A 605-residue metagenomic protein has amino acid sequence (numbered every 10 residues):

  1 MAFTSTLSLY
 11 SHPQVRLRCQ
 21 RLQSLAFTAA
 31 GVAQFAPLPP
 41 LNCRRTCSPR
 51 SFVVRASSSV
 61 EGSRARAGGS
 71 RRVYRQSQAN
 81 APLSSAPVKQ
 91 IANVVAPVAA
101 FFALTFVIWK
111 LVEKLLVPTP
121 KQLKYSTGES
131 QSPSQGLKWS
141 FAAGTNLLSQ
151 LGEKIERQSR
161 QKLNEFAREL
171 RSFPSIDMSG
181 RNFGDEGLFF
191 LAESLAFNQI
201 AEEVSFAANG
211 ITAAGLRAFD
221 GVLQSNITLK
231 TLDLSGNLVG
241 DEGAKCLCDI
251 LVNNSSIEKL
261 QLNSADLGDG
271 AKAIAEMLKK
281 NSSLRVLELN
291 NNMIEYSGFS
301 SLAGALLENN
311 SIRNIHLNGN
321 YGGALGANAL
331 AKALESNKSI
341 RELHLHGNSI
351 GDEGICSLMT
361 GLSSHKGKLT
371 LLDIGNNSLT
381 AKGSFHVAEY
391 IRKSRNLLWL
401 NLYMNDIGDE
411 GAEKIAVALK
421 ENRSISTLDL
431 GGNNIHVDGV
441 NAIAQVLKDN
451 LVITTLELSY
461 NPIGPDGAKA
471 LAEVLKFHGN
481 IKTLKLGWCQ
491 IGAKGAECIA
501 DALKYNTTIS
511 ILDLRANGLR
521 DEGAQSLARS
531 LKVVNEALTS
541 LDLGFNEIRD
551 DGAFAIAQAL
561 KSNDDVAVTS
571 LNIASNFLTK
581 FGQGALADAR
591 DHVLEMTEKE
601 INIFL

Functional and structural regions predicted by a protein language model:
A2-L605: Leucine-rich tandem repeat or coiled-coil scaffolds
